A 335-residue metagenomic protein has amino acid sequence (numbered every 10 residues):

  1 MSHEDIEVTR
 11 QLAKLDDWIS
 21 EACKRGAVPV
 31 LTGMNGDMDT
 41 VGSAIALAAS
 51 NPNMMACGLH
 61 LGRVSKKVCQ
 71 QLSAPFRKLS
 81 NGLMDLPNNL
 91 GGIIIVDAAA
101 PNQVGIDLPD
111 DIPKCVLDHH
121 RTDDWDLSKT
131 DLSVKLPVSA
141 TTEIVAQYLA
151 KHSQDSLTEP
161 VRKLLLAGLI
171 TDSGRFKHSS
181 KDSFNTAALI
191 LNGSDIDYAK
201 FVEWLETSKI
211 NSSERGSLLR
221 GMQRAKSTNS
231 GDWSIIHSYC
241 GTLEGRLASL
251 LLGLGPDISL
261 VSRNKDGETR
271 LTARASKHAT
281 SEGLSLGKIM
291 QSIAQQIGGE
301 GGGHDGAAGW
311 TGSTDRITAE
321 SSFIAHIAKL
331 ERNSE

Functional and structural regions predicted by a protein language model:
M1-R25: Positively charged, low-complexity intrinsically disordered leader regions
R25, S173-E244, L251: Glycine-rich, Lys/Arg-enriched anion-binding loops that position phosphate/diphosphate groups for phosphoryl
R25-P87: Anionic-ligand anchoring segments at beta-strand to alpha-helix junctions in alpha/beta enzyme folds, i.e., glycine
D37, L47, I94, D118 (+4 more regions): Divalent metal-coordination and catalytic microenvironments
M38-A44, N102-V104, G245: Short glycine/serine/threonine-rich phosphate/pyrophosphate-binding segments that cradle anionic phosphate groups
P75-D131: Active-site cofactor/cluster-binding pocket
H119-L189, S194, G287, D305: Short alpha-helices
I236-E335: Glycine-rich, acidic loop segments that terminate in or are immediately followed by a histidine
